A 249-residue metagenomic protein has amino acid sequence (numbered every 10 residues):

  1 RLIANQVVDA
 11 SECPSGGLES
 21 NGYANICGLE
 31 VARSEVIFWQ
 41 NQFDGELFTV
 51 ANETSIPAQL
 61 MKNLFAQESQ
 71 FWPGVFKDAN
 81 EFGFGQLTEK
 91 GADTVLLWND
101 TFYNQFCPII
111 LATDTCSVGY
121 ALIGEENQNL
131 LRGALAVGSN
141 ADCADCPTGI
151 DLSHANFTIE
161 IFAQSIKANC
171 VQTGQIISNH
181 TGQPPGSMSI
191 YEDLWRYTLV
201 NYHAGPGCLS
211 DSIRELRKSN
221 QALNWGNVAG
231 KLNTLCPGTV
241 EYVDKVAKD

Functional and structural regions predicted by a protein language model:
R1-I150, E160-L199, P206-D249: Cell-wall glycan-active module
S153-H154: Short sequence motifs at beta-strands and strand-loop junctions characteristic of Gram-negative outer-membrane
